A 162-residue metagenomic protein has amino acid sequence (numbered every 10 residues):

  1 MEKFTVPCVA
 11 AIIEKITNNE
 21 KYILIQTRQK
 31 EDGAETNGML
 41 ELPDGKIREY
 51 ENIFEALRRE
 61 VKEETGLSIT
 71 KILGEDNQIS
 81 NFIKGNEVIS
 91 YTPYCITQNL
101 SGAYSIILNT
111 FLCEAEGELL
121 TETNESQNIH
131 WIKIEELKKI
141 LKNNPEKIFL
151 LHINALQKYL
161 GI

Functional and structural regions predicted by a protein language model:
M1-E41, I69: N-terminal strand-loop-strand
M1-K3, N99-A103: Short Gly/Pro-enriched turn/cap motifs at secondary-structure boundaries
C8-V9, N52, Q127: Short loop/turn microsegments at loop-to-beta-strand junctions
N18-N19, E31-D32, R48, Q78-N81 (+1 more regions): Short, charged/polar surface micro-motifs in flexible loops or helix N-caps
R28, D44, I134: Active-site donor-binding loop signature of nucleotide-sugar glycosyltransferases
D32-G33, N37-M39, I89-C95, A103-I162: Nudix hydrolase/Nudix homology domain
L42-N86: The catalytic Nudix box helix
R58, C95-L100: Short secondary-structure capping micro-motifs at structural edges
